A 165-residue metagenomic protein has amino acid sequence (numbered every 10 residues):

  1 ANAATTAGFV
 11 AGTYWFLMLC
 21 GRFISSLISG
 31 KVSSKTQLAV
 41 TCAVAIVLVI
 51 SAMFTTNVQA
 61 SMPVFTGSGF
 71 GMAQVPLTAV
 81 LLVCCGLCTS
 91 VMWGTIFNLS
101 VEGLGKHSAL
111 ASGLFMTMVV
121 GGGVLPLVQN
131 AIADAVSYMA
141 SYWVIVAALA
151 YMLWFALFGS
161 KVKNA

Functional and structural regions predicted by a protein language model:
N2-F16, L77, A109-L114: Loop-to-transmembrane helix entry
W15-C20, V119-G121: Short hydrophobic/small-residue motifs within alpha-helical transmembrane segments of multi-pass transporter-like
M18, C42-V49, I145-M152: MFS 12-TM fold signature
C20-S34, A133: Helix-to-loop junctions at the C-terminal end of transmembrane segments in multipass secondary transporters
S33-I96: C-terminal transmembrane helical hairpin of 12-TM major facilitator-type secondary transporters
T89-G105, A111: Intracellular juxtamembrane helix-capping segments at the cytosolic ends of symmetry-related transmembrane helices
V128-L149: A membrane-interface helix-boundary motif in multi-pass transporters
W143-A165: Multi-pass alpha-helical transporter architecture, strongest for 12-TM Major Facilitator/SLC carriers used
